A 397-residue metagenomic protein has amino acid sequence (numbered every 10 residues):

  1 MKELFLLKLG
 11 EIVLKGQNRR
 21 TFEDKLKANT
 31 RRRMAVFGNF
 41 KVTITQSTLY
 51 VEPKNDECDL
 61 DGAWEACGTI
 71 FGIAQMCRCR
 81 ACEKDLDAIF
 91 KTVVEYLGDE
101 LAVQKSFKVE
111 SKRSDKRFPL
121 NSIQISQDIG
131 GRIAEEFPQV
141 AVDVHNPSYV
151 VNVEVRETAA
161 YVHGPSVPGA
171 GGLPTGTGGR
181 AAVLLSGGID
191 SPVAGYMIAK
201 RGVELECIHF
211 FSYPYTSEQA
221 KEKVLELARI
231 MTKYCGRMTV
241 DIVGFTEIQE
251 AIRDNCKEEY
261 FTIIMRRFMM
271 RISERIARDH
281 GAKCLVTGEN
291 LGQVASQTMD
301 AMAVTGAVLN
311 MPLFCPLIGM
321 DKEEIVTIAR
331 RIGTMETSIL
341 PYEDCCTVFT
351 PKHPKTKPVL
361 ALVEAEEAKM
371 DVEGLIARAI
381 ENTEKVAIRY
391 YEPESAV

Functional and structural regions predicted by a protein language model:
M1-A182, P192-M238, A307, K355-L360 (+2 more regions): RNA-binding accessory domains that recognize and position tRNA/RNA substrates
G131-I133, S166, A170-G178, F245 (+3 more regions): Active-site adenylate/phosphate-handling loop in enzymes that bind or generate adenylated species
V183, C207-H209, I242, T287 (+1 more regions): Structural beta-sheet core signal
G188: Conserved G/P- and acidic residue-centered "switch" motifs that form tight phosphate/ATP-binding loops in soluble
A228-N255, D344: A conserved beta-strand->alpha-helix junction
Q293, P341-F349: Small/polar glycine-rich anion-binding or flexible loop at a beta-alpha turn
G333-P341: A short alpha-helix-loop-beta-strand transition element characteristic of N-terminal alpha/beta dinucleotide-binding
